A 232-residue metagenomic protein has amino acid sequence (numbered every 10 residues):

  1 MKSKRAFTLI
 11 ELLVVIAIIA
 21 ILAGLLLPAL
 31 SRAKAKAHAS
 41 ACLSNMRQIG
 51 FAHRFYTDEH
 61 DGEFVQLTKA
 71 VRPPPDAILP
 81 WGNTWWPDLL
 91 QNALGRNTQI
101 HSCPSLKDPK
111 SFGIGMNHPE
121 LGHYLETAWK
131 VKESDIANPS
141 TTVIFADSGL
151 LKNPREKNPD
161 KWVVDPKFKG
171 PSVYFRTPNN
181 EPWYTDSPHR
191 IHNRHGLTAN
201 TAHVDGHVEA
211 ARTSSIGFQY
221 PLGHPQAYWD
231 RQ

Functional and structural regions predicted by a protein language model:
K2-S3, E59: Short alpha-helix boundary/capping motifs
S3-K34: N-terminal single-pass transmembrane signal-anchor helix
A37: Phosphate-proximal small/polar/acidic motifs at interfaces that engage nucleotide phosphates, polyphosphates
S40-Q232: Short, well-structured segments within or immediately adjacent to enzyme catalytic domains that line ligand-binding
